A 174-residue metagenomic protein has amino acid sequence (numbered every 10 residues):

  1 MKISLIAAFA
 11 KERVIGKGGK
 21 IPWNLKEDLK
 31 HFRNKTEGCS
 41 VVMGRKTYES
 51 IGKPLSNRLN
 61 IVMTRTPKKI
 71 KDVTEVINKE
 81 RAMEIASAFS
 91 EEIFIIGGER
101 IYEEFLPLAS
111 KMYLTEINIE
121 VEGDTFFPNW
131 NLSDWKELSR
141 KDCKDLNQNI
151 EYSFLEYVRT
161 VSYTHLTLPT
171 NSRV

Functional and structural regions predicted by a protein language model:
M1-S162: Enzymes that bind and transform nitrogen-containing heteroaromatic metabolites
T164-T170: Conserved small/polar residues in nucleotide/adenosyl-binding loops
